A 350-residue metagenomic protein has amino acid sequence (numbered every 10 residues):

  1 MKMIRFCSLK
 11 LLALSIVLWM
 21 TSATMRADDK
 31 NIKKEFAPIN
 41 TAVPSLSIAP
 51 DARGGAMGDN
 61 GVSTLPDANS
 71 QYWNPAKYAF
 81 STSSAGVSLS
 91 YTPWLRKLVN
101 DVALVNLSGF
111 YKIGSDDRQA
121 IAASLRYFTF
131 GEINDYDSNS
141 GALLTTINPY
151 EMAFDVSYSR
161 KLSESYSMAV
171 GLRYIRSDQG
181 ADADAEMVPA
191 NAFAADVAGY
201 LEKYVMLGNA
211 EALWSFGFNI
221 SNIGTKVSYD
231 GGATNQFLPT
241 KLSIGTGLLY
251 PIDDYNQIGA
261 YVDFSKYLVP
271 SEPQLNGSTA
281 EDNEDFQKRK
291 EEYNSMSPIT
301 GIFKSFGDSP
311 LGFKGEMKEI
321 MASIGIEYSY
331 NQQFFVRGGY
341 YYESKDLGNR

Functional and structural regions predicted by a protein language model:
M1-T41: Cleavable N-terminal export/targeting peptides
D28-R350: Subset of outer-membrane beta-barrel
